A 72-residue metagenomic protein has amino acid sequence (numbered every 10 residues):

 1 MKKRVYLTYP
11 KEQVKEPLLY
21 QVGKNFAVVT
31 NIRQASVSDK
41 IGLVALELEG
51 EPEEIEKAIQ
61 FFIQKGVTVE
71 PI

Functional and structural regions predicted by a protein language model:
M1-L43, E47-I72: Long, contiguous binding/interaction regions
